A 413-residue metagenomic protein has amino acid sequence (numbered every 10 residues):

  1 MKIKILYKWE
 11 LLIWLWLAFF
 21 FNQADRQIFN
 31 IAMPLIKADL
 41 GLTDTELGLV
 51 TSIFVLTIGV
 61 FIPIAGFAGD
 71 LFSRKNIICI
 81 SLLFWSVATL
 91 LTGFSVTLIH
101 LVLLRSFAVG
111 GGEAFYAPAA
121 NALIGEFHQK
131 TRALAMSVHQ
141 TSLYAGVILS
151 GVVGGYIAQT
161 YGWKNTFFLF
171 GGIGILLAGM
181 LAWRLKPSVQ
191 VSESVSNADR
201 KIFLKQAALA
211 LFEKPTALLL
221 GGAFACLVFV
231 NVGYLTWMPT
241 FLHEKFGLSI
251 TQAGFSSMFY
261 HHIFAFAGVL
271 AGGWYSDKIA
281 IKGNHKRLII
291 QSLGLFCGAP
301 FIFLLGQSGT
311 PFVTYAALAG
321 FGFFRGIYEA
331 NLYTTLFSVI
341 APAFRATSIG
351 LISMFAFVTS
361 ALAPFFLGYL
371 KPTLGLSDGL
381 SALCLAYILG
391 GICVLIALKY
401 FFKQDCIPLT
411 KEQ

Functional and structural regions predicted by a protein language model:
K2-I5, S188-G221, K245: Juxtamembrane intracellular "pre-TM" segments in multi-pass secondary transporters
F29-N30, P215-L270, E329, Y333: Extracytoplasmic gate region of multi-pass secondary transporters
G41, S73, F94-H100, H128-Q129 (+1 more regions): Helix-breaking motifs and short loop linkers at transmembrane-helix boundaries and internal kinks in secondary membrane
S52-A65, F259-G272: Central cavity-lining transmembrane alpha-helices of secondary-active solute carriers, predominantly the Major
V60-L98: Conserved MFS/SLC helix-loop-helix module at the cytosolic interface between two early adjacent transmembrane helices
A88, I99-A114, F312-I327: Hydrophobic core of transmembrane alpha-helices in multi-pass small-molecule transporters, especially MFS/SLC-type
L104-A145: Cytoplasmic helix-loop-helix junction between adjacent transmembrane helices in 12-TM secondary transporters
H139-P187: Helix-loop-helix hairpin linking two adjacent transmembrane segments in secondary transporters
